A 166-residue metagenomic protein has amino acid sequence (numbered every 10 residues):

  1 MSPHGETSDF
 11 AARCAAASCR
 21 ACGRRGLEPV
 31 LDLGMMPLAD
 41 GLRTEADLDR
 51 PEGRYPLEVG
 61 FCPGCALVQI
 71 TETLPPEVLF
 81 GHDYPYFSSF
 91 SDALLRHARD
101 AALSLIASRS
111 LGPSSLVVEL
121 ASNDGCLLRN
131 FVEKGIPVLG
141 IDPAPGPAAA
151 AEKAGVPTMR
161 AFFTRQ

Functional and structural regions predicted by a protein language model:
S2-D92: N-terminal juxtadomain amphipathic helix that follows a signal peptide/anchor or precedes a small N-terminal auxiliary
A93-S114: Conserved alpha-helix/loop element of class I SAM-dependent methyltransferases that forms part of the SAM/SAH-binding
P113-N123: Conserved class I S-adenosyl-L-methionine
D124-I136: Conserved SAM-binding loop of SAM-dependent methyltransferases across substrates and taxa, primarily the Class I
P137-D142: Conserved SAM-binding motif I beta-strand of class I
A144-G146: Conserved SAM/SAH-binding beta-strand->alpha-helix loop
A151-E152: Conserved SAM-binding loop
G155-Q166: Conserved SAM-binding strand-loop segment of SAM-dependent methyltransferases
